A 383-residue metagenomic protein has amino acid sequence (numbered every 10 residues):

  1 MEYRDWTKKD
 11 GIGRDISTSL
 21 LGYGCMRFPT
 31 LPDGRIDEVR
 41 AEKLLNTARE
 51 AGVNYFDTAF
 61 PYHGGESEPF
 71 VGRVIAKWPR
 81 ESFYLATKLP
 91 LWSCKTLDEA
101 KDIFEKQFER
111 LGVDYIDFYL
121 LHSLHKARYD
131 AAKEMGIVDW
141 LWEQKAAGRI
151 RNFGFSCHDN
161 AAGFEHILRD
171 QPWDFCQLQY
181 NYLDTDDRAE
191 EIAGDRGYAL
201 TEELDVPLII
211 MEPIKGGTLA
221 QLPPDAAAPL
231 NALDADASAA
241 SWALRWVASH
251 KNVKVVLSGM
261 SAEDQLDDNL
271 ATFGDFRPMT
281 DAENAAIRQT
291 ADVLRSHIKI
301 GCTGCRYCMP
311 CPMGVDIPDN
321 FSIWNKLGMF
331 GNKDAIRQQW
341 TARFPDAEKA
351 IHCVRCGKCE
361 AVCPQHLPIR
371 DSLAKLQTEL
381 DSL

Functional and structural regions predicted by a protein language model:
M1-F83, W140, A146: N-terminal binding-site loop/beta-alpha segment at the start of enzyme catalytic domains that lines or forms
Y3-D5, L124-T303, Y307-V315, D319-S322 (+3 more regions): Beta/alpha (TIM)-barrel catalytic core signal, keyed to glycine-rich beta->alpha loops juxtaposed to Asp/Glu that bind
G13-S17, R49-E50, G72-S82, E105-D114 (+3 more regions): Acidic (Asp/Glu)-rich catalytic clusters
M26-V39, K88-E99, A127-D130, A227-D234: Active-site mouth loops of central-metabolism enzymes
R35-A48, T96-G112, H158-I167, A239-L244: Short, acidic/polar
E81-S93, Y119-H122: A short, structured active-site edge motif that brings together acidic residues
F108-Y129: Active-site groove signature of glycoside hydrolases
C302-C311, C353-C359, C363: Short cysteine clusters
